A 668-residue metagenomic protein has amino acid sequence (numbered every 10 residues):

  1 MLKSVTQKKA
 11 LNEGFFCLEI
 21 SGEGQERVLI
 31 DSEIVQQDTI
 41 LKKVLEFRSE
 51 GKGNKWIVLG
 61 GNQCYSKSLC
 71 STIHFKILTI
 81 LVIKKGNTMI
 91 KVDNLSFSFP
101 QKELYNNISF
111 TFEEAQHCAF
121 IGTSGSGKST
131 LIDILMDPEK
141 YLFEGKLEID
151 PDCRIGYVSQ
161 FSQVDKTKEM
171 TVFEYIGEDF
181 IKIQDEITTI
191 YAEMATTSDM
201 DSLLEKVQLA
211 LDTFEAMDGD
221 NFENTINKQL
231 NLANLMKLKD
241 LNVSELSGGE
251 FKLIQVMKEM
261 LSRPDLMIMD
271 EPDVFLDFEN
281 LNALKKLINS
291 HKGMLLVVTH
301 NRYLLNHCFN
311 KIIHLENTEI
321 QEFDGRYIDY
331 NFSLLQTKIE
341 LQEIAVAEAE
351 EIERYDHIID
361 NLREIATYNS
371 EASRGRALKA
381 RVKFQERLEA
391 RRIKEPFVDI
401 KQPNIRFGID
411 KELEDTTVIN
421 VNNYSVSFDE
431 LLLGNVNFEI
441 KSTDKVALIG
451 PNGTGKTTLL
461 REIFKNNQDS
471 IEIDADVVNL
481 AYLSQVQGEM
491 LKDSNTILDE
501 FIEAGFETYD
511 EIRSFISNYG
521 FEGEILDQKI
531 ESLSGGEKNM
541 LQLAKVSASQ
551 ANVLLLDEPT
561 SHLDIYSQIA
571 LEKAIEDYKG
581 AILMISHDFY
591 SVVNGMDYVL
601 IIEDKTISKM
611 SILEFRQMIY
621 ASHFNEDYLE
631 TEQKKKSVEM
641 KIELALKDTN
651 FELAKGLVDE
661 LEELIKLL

Functional and structural regions predicted by a protein language model:
S4-I20, T39, V44, G53 (+3 more regions): Positively charged N-terminal leader segments that act as targeting/secretion signals
T6, G24, N62-C64, I73 (+1 more regions): Intrinsically disordered, low-complexity cationic segments
F15-F16, F47, Y65, F75: Aromatic (phenylalanine/tyrosine) cluster motif
D31, D38, N54, N62-Y65 (+2 more regions): Intrinsic-disorder-associated, low-complexity terminal segments enriched in Asp/Asn/His/Tyr and depleted of Lys/Arg
S71-L341, L413-L668: ABC ATP-binding cassette signature C-motif
E205-F222, K338-G434, K666: Flexible nucleotide-interacting loop at or near the entrance of a catalytic core
